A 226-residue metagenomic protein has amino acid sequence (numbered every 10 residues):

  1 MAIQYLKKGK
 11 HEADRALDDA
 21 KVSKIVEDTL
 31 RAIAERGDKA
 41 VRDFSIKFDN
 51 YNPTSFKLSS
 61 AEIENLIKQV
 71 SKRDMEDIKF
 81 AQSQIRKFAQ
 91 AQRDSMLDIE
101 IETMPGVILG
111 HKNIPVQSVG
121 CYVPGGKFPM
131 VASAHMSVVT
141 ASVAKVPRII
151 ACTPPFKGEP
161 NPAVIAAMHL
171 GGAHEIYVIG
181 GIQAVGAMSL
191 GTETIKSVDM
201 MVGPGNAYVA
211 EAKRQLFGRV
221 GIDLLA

Functional and structural regions predicted by a protein language model:
M1-K10, P162-V178: Active-site-proximal helix-loop elements at catalytic-domain edges
M1-Q117: N-terminal Rossmann-like NAD(P)+-binding subdomain of aldehyde/semialdehyde dehydrogenases
T29-L30, P124-F128, I150-P155, G172-I179 (+1 more regions): Flexible, glycine/proline-enriched loop segments at strand-loop-helix junctions that form or flank small-ligand binding
F48, F156-K157, Q183: Positions that flank functional sites
S95-D98, I114-S118, A144-I149, P160 (+5 more regions): Short coil/turn connectors at secondary-structure junctions
E102-A166: Conserved small-residue-rich beta-alpha loop and adjacent elements that most often cradle the phosphate/pyrophosphate
G172-A226: Conserved NAD(P)+-binding/catalytic subdomain of aldehyde/semialdehyde dehydrogenases
